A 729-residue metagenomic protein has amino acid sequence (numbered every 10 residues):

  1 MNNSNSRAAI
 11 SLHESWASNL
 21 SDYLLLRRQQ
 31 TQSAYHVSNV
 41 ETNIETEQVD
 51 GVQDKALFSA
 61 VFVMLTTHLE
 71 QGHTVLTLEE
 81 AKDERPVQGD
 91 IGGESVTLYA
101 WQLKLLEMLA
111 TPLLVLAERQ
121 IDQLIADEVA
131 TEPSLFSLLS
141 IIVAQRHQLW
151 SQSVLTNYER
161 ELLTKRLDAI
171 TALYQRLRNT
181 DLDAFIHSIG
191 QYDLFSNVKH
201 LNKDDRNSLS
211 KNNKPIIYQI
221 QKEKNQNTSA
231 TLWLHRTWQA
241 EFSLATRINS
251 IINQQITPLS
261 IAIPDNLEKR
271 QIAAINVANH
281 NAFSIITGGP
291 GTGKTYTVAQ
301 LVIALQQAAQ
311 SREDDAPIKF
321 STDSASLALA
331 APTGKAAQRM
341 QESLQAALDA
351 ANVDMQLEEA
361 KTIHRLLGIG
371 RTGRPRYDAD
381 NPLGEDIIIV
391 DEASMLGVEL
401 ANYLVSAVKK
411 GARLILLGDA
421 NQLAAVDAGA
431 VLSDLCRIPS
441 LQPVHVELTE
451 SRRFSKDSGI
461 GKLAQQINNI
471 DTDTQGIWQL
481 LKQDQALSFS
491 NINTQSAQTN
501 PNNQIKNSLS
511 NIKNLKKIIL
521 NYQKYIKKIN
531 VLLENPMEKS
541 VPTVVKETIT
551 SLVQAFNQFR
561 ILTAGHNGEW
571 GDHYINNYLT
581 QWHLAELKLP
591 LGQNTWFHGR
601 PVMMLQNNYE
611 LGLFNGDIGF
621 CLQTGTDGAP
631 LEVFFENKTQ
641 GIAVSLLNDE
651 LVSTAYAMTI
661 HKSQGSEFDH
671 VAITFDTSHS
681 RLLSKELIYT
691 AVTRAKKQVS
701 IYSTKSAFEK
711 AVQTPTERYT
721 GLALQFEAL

Functional and structural regions predicted by a protein language model:
N2-P258: N-terminal accessory nucleic-acid engagement/regulatory domains that precede and modulate ATP-driven motor cores
K224-G289, Y296, L305: Pre-Walker A segment
I272-I275, N279-D484: ASCE P-loop NTPase helicase motor core
E313-D314, N421, A425-V602, N608-E610: Conserved helicase motor core of P-loop NTPases
M604, C621-T624, I673: A generic structural signal for residues embedded in beta-strands
Y609-D617, P630, H679-L683: Short, Lys/Arg- and Gly-enriched loop/turn segments at beta-strand edges
L611-D617, T659-F668, A691: SF2 helicase motor core recognition
H670, D676-L729: Helicase C-terminal subdomain and adjacent C-terminal extension
